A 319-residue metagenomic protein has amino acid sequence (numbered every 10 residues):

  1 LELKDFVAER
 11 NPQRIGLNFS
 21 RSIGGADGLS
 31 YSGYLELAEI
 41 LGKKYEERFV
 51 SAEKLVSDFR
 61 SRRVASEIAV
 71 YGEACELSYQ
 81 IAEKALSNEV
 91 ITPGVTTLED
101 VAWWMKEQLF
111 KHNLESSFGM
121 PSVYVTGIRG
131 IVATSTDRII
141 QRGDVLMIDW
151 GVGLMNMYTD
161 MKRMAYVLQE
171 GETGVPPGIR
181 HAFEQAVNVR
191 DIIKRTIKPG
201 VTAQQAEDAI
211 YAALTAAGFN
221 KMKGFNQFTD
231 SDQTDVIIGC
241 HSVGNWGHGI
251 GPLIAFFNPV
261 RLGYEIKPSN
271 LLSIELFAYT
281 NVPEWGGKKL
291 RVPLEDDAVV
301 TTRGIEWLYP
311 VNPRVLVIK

Functional and structural regions predicted by a protein language model:
L1-K319: Active-site neighborhoods and metal-handling regions in enzymes and metal-associated proteins
